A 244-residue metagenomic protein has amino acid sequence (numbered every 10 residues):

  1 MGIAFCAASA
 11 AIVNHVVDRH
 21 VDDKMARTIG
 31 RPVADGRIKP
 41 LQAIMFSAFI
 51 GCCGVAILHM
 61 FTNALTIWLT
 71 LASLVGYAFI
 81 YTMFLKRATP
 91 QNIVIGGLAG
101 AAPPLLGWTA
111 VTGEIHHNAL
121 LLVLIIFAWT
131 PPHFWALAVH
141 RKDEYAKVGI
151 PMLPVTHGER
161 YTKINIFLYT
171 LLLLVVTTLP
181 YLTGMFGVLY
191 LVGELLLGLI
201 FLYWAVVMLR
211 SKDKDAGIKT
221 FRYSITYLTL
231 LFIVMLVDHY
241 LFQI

Functional and structural regions predicted by a protein language model:
M1, C53-W68, P103-I126, V176-Y190 (+1 more regions): Helix-coil boundary and interhelical linker segments in multi-pass alpha-helical membrane proteins
M1-R19, R27, A56, W68 (+2 more regions): Membrane-embedded alpha-helical segments that form the functional core of polytopic membrane enzymes, especially those
F5-I12, V75-T82, I125-K142, L174 (+1 more regions): Transmembrane alpha-helical segments that form the membrane-embedded catalytic/substrate-channel core of multi-pass
R19, R27-W68, E159-Y181: Multi-pass membrane catalytic core of lipid/isoprenoid biosynthesis enzymes
R31-A34, I95-V111, R160-Y161, F221-V234: Small-residue-rich segments of transmembrane alpha-helices in multi-pass membrane proteins, especially helix faces
K39, L202-L230: Interfacial loop-to-transmembrane junctions
P40-V111: Intramembrane alpha-helical segments
G97-D143, E159-R160, N165: Functional transmembrane core segments of multi-pass inner-membrane proteins
